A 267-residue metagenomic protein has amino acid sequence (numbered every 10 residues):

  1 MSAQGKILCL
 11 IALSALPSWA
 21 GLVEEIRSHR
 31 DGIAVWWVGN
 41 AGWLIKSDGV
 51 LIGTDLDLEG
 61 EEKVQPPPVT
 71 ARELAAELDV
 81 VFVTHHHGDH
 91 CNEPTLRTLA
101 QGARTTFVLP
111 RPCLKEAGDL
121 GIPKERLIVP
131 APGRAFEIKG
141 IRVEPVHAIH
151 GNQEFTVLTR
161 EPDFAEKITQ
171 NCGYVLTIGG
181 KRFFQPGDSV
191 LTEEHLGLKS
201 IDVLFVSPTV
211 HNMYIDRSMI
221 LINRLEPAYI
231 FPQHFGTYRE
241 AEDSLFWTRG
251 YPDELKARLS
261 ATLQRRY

Functional and structural regions predicted by a protein language model:
S2-L10: Sec-dependent signal peptide recognition, specifically the positively charged N-region followed immediately by
A15-P17: N-terminal signal peptide c-region/cleavage motif recognized by signal peptidases
W19-G32, P110-G180, A257-Q264: Metallo-beta-lactamase
V23-I26, L44-H86, E93-T98, N152-F164 (+1 more regions): Pre-active-site segment of Zn-dependent metallo-hydrolases
G53-D57, E77-D89, V108-R111, F184-G187 (+2 more regions): Active-site neighborhood of phospho(di)ester-bond hydrolases with catalytic His/Asp-centered motifs
G60-E61, H87-C91, L114-A117, R134-E137 (+4 more regions): Active-site environment of divalent metal-dependent phosphoester hydrolases
T106, G121-K139, M219, E226-Y267: Binuclear metal-ion centers of metallo-dependent hydrolases, dominated by the metallo-beta-lactamase
Q153-R224: Active-site-proximal loop/helix segments of hydrolase catalytic cores
